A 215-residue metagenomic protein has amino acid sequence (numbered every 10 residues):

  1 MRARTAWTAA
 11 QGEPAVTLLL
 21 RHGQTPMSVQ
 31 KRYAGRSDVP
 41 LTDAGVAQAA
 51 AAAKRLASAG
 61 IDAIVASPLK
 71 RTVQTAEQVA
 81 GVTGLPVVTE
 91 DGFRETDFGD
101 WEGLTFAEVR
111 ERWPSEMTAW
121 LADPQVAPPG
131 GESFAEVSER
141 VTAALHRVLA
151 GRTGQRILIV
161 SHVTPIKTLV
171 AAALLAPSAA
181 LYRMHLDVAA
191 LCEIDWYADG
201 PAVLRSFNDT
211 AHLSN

Functional and structural regions predicted by a protein language model:
R2-G12, A51-M117: Phosphate-coordination/substrate-recognition cap region in phosphate-metabolizing enzymes
W7, V73, A143-P201: Active-site-adjacent alpha-helix immediately C-terminal to a catalytic or transition-state-stabilizing loop
V16-H22: Short, hydrophobic/glycine-enriched beta-strand segments
L18, V88-E90, R205: General small-molecule cofactor/ligand-binding pocket signal
Q24-V79, Q125-T142: Loop-to-helix element that buttresses phosphate recognition and phosphoryl-transfer chemistry
P40, T83-D91, P177-H185: Short hydrophobic/aromatic-enriched beta-strand-loop microsegments
R205-N215: Short, solvent-exposed aromatic-acidic interface loops
